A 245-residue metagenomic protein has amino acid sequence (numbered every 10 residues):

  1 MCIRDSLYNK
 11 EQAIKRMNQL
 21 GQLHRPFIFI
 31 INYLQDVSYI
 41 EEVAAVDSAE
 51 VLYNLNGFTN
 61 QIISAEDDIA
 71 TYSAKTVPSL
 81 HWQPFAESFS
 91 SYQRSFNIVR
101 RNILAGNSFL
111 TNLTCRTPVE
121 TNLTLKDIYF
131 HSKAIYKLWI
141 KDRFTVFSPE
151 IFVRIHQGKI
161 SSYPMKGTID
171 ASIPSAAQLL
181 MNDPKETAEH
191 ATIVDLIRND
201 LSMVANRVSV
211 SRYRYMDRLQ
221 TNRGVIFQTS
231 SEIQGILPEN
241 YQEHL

Functional and structural regions predicted by a protein language model:
R4-L245: Extended alpha-helical targeting/anchoring segments, especially N-terminal organellar/secretory targeting helices
